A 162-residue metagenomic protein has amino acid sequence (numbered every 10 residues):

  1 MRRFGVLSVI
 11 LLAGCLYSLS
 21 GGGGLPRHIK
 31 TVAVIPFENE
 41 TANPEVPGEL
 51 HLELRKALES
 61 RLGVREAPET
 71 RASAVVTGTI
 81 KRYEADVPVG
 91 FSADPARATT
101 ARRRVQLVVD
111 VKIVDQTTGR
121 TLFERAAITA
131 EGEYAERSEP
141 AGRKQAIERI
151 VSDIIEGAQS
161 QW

Functional and structural regions predicted by a protein language model:
M1-C15: Sec-dependent bacterial lipoprotein signal peptides
S8-V9, R61, R149: A periodicity- and composition-biased signal for non-globular, repetitive helical segments
G14-K56, P68-R71, A85-P88, V114-T117 (+2 more regions): A structural "domain/chain start" motif
A42, V46, L50, A101 (+2 more regions): Conserved acidic
S60-R65, T70-T121, E131-R143, S152: Surface-exposed short loop/turn segments
L122-A126: Short coil-to-beta-strand
